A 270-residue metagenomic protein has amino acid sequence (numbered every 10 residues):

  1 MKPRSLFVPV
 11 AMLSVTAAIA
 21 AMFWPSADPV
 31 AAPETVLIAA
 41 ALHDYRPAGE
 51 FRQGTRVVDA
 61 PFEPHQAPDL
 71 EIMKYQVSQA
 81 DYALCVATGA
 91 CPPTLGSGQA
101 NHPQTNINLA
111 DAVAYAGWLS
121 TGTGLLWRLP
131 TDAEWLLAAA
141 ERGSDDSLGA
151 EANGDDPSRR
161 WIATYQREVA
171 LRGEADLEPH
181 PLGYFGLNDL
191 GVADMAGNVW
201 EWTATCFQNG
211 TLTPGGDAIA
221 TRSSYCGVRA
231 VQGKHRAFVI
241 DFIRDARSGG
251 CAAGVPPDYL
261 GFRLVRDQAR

Functional and structural regions predicted by a protein language model:
K2-F23, D28-P29, L187-N188, S223-R270: Disulfide-stabilized, aromatic/cysteine-rich ligand-recognition loop
P29-P93, P103, I107-A110, G197: A short glycine-rich, aromatic-capped structural motif
L42-Y45, G49-F51, S78, C91 (+5 more regions): Active-site/binding-pocket entry motifs
P61-F62, P181-Y184, A252-P256: Short Gly/Pro-enriched turn/cap motifs at secondary-structure boundaries
F62, P92-Q99, R244-G249: Short glycine/proline-rich turn/loop motifs
L70, V77, A83-P92, L119-L125 (+2 more regions): Short capping motifs at secondary-structure boundaries
Q76, Q104-L109, G186-D189, A193 (+1 more regions): Short, solvent-exposed loop/helix junctions and linker helices that flank or host conserved functional motifs
G98, L109-D245: Functional-site microenvironments in short loops/helix caps that host divalent-cation chemistry
